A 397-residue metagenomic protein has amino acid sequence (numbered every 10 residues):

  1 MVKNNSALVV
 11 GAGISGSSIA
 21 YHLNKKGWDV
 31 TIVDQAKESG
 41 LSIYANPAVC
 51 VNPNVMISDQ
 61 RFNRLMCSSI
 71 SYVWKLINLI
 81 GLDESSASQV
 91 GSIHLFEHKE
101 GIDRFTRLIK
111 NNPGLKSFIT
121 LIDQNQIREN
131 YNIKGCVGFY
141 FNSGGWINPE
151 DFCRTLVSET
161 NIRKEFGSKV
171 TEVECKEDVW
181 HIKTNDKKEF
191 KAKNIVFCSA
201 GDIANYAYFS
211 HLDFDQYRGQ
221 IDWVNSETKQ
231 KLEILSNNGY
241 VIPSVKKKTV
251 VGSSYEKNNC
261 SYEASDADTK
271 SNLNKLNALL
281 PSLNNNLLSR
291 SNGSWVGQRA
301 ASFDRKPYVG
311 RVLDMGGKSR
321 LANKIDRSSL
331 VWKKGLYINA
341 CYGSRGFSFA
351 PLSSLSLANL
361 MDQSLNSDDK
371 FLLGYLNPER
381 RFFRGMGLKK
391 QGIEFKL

Functional and structural regions predicted by a protein language model:
V2-S15, T31: Beta1/beta-strand and adjacent pyrophosphate-binding region of the FAD-binding site in flavoprotein oxidoreductases
L8, S15-K26, Q35, I43-V55 (+2 more regions): Active-site substrate-recognition segment that forms the wall of the catalytic cavity or substrate channel
A48-N130: Dinucleotide-binding Rossmann-like beta1-alpha1 core, especially the glycine-rich loop that anchors the ADP
I57, D83-H94, F118-S158, S254-N258 (+1 more regions): Helix-loop-beta segment of a Rossmann-like dinucleotide-binding subdomain
S58, F62-S69, E97-I102, F139-T155 (+2 more regions): Short beta-strand to alpha-helix junction loop
F139-N194, C198-S199: Helical element adjacent to the flavin cofactor pocket in flavoenzyme catalytic cores
N286-L397: C-terminal catalytic lobe of FAD-dependent flavoproteins
